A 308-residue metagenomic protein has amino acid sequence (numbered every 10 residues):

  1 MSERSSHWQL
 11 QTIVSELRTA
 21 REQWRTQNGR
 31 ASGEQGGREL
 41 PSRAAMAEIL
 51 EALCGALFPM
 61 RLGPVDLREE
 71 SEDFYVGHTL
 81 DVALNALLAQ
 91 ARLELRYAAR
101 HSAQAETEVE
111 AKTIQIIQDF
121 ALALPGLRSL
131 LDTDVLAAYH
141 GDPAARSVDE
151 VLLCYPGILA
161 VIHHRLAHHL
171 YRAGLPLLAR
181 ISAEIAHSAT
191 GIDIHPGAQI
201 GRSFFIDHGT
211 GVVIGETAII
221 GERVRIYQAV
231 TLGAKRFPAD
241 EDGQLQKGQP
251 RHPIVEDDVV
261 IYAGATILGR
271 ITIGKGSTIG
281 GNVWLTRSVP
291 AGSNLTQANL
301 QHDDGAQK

Functional and structural regions predicted by a protein language model:
M1-I181: Terminal amphipathic alpha-helical/low-complexity segments used for targeting or macromolecular assembly
P176-I192: Membrane-interfacial amphipathic helices and adjacent loop/beta segments that form the lipid-substrate binding surface
H187-D303, Q307: Structural signal for interior beta-strand "rungs" in well-ordered beta-sheet cores of soluble enzyme domains
